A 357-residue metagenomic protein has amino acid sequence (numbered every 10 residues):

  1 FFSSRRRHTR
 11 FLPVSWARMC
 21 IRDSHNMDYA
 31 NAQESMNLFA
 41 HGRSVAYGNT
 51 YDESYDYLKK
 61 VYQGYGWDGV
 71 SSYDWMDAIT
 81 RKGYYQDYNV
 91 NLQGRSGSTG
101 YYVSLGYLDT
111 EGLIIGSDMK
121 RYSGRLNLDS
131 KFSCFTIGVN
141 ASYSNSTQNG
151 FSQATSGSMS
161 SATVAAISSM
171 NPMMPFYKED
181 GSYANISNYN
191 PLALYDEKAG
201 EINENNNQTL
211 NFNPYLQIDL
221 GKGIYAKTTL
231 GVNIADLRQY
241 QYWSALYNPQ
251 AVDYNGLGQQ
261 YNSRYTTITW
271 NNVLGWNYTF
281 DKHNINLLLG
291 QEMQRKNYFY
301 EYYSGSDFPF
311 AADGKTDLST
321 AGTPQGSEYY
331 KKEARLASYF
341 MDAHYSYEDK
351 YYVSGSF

Functional and structural regions predicted by a protein language model:
F1-I21: Single conserved hydrophobic/aromatic residue that forms the stacking wall/gate of nucleotide- or nucleobase-binding
R18, R22-S24, Y85-D87, G100 (+1 more regions): A beta-strand signature from Gram-negative outer-membrane beta-barrel systems, especially the internal plug domain
R18, R22-S72, G112-M119, S123-T209 (+1 more regions): Surface-exposed loop/interface segments of Gram-negative outer-membrane beta-barrel transport/assembly proteins
A78-K82, L92-S96: Outer-membrane beta-barrel initiation region
Y85, S96-G97, F132-F135, D219-G221 (+2 more regions): Outer-membrane beta-barrel channels and translocator barrels
N89, G100-S104, T136-N140, Y215 (+5 more regions): Membrane-spanning beta-strand positions in outer-membrane beta-barrel proteins
N91-Q93, S104, N127, N213-Y215 (+4 more regions): Outer-membrane beta-barrel architecture
T229, G290, L336, F340-E348 (+1 more regions): Exposed, low-structure sequence patches enriched in small/polar residues
